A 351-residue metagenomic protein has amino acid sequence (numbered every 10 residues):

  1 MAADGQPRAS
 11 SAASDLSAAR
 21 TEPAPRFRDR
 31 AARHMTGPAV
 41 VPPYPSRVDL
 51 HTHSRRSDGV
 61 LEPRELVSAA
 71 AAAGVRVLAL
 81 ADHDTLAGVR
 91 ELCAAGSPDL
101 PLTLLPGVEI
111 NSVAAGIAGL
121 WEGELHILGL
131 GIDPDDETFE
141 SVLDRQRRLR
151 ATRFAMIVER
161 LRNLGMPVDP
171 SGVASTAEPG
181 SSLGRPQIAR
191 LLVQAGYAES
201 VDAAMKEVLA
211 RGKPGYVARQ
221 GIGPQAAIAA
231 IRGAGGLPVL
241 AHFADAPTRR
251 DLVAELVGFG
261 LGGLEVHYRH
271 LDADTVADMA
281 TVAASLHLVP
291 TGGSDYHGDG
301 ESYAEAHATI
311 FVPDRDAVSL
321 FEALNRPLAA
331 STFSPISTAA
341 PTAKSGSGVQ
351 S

Functional and structural regions predicted by a protein language model:
A2, R20-A31, T36, A95-A254 (+1 more regions): Extended substrate/RNA-proximal surfaces in nucleic-acid metabolism proteins
A2, R8-T21, S334-A343, G348-V349: Low-complexity, intrinsically disordered tandem-repeat tracts enriched in small/polar residues
D4, R8-S11, D15-E122, L209-A210 (+3 more regions): An N-terminally biased module of ancient metal coordination in phosphate/nucleic-acid-related enzymes
A70, T309-D316: A short alpha/beta connector and helix-capping loop motif
P101-G107, R315-A323: Conserved active-site segment immediately N-terminal to the catalytic lysine that forms the internal aldimine
S112-A114, Q220-G221, P290-G292, F321-A329 (+1 more regions): Bulky hydrophobic/aromatic packing residues
D278-A283, E301-A308, L320, L324-S351: C-terminal regulatory/interaction regions
